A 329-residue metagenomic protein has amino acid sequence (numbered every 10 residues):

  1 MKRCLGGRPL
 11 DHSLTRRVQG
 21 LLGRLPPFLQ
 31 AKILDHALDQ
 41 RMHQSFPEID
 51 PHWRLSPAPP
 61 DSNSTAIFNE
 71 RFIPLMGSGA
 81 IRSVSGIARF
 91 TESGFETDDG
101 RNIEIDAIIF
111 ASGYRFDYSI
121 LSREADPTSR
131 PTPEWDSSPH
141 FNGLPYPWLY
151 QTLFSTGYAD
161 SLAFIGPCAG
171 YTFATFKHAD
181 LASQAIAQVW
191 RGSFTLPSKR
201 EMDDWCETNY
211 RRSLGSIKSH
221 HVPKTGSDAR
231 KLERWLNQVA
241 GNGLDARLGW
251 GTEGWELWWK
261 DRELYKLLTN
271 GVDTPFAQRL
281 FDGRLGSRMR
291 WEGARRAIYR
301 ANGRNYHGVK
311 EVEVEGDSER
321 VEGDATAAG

Functional and structural regions predicted by a protein language model:
M1-F68, I73-P74, I81-I87, I103 (+1 more regions): Rossmann-like dinucleotide-binding core of oxidoreductases
M1-R8, E124-C168: Glycine-rich loop(s) and the adjacent beta-strand/alpha-helix scaffold that form part
M1-S13, W148, S161-G329: C-terminal, flexible cofactor-proximal segment of oxidoreductases
P74-M76, R89, G100-E104, S155-Y158: Intrinsically disordered, low-complexity regulatory regions enriched in Ser/Pro/Gly/Thr and acidic residues
G79-D98: A conserved short coil-to-beta-strand element within the FAD-binding core of flavoproteins
F90-T91, D117-Y118, T172: Flexible loop/turn segments at secondary-structure boundaries
F95, I103-R115: Short hydrophobic core segments
F110-T128: Flavin (primarily FAD) binding-site architecture
